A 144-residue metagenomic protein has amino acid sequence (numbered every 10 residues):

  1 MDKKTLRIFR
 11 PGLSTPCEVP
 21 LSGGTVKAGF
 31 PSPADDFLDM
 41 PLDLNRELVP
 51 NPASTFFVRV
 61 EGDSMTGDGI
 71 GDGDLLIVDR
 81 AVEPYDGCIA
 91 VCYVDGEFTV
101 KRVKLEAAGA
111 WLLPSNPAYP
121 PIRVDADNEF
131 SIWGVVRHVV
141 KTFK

Functional and structural regions predicted by a protein language model:
M1-T66, E97-F98, L105, G109 (+4 more regions): Short, positionally conserved secondary-structure boundary motifs
A53-T55, Y85-A90: Short, hydrophobic/aromatic-rich segments at coil-to-beta transitions
G73-D74, C88: Structural motif
I77-V78, V91: Hydrophobic beta-strand signal
C88-A90, V100-L105: Short beta-strand-centered aromatic/proline hotspots
W111-P117: Catalytic Cys-His active-site segments of thiol-dependent hydrolases/isopeptidases
